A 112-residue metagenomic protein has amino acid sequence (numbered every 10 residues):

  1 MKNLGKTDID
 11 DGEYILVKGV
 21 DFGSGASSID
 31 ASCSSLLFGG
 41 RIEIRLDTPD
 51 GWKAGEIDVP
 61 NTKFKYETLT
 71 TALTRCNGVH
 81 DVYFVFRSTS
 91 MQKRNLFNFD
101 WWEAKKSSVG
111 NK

Functional and structural regions predicted by a protein language model:
M1-K112: Extracytoplasmic
